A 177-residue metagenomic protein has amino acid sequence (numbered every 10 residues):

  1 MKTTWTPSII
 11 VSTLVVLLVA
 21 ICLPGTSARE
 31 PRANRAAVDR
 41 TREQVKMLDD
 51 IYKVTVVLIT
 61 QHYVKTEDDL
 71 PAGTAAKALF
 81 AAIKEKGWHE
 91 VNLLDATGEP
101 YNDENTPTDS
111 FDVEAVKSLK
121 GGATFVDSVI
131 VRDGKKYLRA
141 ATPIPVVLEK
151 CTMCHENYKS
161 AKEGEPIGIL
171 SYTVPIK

Functional and structural regions predicted by a protein language model:
M1-K2, L138: Accessible peptide chain termini
K2-T13: Bacterial N-terminal signal peptides that target proteins for export
V11-C22: Bacterial N-terminal signal peptides
L23-K150, K159-K177: Extracytoplasmic c-type cytochrome modules immediately beyond a signal peptide or single-pass transmembrane anchor
M153: Short, cysteine/histidine-rich loop/knuckle motifs that typically chelate Zn2+
E156: Short Cys/His-rich local motifs and their 1-3 flanking residues in nucleic-acid-associated proteins and small
